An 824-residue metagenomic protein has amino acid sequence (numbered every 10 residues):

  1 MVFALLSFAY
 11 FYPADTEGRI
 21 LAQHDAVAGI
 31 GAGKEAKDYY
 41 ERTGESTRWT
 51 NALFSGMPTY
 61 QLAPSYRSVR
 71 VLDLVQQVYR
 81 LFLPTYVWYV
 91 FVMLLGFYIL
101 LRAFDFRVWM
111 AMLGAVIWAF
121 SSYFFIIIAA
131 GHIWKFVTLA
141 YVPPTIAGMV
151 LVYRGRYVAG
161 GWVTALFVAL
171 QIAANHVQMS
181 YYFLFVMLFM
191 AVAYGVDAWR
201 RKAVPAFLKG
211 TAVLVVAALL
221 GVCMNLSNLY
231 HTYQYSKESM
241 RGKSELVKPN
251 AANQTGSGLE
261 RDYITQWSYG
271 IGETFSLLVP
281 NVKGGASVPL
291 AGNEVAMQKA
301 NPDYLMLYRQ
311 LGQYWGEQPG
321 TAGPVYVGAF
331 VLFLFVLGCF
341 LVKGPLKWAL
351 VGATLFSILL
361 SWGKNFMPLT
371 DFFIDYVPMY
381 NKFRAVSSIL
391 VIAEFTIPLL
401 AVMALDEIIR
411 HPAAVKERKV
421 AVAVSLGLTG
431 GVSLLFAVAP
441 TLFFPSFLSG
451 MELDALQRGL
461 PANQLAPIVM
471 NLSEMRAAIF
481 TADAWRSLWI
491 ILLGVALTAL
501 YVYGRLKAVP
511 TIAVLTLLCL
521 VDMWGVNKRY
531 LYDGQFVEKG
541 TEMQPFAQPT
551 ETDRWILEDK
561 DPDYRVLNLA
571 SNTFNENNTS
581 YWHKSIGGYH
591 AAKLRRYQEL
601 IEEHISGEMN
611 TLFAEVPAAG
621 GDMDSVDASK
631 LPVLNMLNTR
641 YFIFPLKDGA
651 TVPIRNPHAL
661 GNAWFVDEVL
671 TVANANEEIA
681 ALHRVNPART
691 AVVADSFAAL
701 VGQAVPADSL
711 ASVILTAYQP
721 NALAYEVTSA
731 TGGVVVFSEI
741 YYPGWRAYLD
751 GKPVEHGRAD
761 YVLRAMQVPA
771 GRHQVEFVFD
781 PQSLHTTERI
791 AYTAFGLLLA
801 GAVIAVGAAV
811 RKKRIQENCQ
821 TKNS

Functional and structural regions predicted by a protein language model:
M1-A32, A217-H231, F356-L360, V432-A437 (+1 more regions): Transmembrane signal-anchor helices characteristic of membrane glycosylation enzymes that use polyprenol
A4-L100, F104, V116-L139, N253-V327 (+3 more regions): Membrane-interface coil-to-helix junctions
D15-A28, T232-K248, R529-P549: Alpha-helical transmembrane signal-anchor/signal-peptide segments
Y40, E45, N51, S55-P58 (+11 more regions): Extracytoplasmic/lumenal acceptor-recognition loop(s) of multi-pass membrane glycoenzymes
L83-F97, A322-G338, A393-V402, R486-V495: Hydrophobic alpha-helical transmembrane segments
G131-Y141, V152-A169, V177-M179, F183-A218 (+2 more regions): Contiguous transmembrane helix-bundle modules in multi-pass membrane proteins
M179, K209-Y269: Polar, glycine-rich mid-to-C-terminal structural blocks that act as macromolecule-binding/assembly scaffolds
F333, R640, G649, H683-C819 (+1 more regions): Active-site-proximal, structured, solvent-exposed surfaces of multi-pass membrane proteins that position macromolecular
